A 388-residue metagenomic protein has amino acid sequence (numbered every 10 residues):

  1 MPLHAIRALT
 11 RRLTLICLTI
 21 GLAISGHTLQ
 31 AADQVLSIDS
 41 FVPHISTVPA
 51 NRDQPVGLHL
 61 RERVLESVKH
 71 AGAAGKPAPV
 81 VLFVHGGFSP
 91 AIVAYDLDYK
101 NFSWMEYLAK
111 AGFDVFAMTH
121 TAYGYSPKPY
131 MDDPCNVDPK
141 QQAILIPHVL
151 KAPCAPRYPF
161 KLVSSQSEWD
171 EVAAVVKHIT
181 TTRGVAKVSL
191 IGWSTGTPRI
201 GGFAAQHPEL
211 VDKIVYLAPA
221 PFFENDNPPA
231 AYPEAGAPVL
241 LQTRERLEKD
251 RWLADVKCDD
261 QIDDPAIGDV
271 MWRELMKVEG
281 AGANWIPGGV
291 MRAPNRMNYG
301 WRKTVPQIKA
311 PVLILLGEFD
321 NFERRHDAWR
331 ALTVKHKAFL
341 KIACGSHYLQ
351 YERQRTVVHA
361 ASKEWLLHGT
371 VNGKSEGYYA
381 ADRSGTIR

Functional and structural regions predicted by a protein language model:
A32-A74: N-terminal cap/lid segment of alpha/beta-hydrolase-fold proteins
S67-A117, K128-Y130: Short, surface-exposed "cap/lid" segments of acyl-processing enzymes
C135-T182: Alpha/beta-hydrolase active-site loop
C154, E224-F319, E323, R388: Alpha/beta-hydrolase
R183-S194: Alpha/beta-hydrolase fold nucleophile elbow
V215-E224: Active-site nucleophile loop of the alpha/beta-hydrolase fold
E318-G345: Conserved loop-alpha-helix segment in the C-terminal half of the alpha/beta-hydrolase fold that carries the catalytic
G345-V357: Catalytic histidine-centered segment of alpha/beta-hydrolase-like enzymes
